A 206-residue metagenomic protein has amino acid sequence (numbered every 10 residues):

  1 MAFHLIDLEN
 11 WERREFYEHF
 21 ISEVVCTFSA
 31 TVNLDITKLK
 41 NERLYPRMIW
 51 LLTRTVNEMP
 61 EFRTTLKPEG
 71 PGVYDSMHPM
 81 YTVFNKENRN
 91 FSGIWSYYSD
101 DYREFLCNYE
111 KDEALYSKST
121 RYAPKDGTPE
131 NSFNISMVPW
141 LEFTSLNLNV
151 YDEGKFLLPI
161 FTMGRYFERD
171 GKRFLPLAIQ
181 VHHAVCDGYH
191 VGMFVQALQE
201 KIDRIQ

Functional and structural regions predicted by a protein language model:
M1-T31, A123, E130-K172: Flexible, Gly/Pro-enriched loop and linker segments at secondary-structure and domain junctions
E12, E23-C26, M77, F105 (+3 more regions): Conserved GHKL (Bergerat-fold) ATPase module
I21-K38, S76-D100, F174-Q180: Acyl/amide activation-and-transfer machinery of modular secondary-metabolite enzymes
K38-E58, L175-F194: Acyl activation and transfer enzymes in specialized metabolism, enriched for ANL adenylate-forming modules
R43-P79: Hydrophobic "lid/gating" helix adjacent to the active-site nucleophile that controls access to an acyl-thioester pocket
N85-L141: Helical lid/core segments from catalytic subdomains that handle acyl or acyl-like groups
L115, K155-Q206: Active-site-proximal acidic secondary-structure segment that organizes catalysis
